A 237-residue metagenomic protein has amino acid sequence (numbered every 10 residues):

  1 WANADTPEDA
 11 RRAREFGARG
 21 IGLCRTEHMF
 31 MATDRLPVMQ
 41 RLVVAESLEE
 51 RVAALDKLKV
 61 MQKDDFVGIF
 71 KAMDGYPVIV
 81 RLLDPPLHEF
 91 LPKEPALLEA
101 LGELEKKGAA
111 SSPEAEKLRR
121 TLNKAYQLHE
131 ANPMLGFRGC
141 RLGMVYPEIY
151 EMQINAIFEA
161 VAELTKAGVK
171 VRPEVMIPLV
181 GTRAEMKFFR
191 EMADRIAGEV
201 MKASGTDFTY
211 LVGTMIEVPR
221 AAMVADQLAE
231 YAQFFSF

Functional and structural regions predicted by a protein language model:
W1-F237: Conserved alpha/beta-domain cores
